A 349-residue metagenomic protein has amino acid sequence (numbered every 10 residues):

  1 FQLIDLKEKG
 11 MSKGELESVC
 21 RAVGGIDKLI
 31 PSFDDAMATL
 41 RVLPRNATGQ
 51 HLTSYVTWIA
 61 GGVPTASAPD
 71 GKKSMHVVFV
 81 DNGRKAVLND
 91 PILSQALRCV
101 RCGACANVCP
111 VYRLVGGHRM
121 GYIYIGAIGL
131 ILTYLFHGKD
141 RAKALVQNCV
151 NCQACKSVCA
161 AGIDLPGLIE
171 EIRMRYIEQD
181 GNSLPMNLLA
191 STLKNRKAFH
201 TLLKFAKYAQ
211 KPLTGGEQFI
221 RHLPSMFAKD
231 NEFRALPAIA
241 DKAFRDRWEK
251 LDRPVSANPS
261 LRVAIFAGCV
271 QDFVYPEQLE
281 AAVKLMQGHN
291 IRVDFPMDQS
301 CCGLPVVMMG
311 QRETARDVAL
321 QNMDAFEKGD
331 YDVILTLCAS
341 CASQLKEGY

Functional and structural regions predicted by a protein language model:
F1-I4, E17-L130: Catalytic cores of enzyme domains
F1-Q2, R262-Y349: Cofactor-cradling patches in redox/metallo enzymes
Q2, G14, C20, D140-A190 (+7 more regions): Soluble, non-transmembrane catalytic domains of enzymes that act on hydrophobic metabolites at membranes
D5-E15: Domain-scale signature associated with acetyltransferase and cell-envelope carbohydrate enzymes
F33-D34, I92, G162, P276-L279: Conserved strand-to-helix beginnings and helix N-cap segments that scaffold or border functional pockets
P64-P69, V87-P91, D230-K250: Flexible inter-domain linker/hinge segments
S67-A96, N107, V111-E217, R221-L223 (+1 more regions): Ferredoxin-type iron-sulfur electron-transfer modules in oxidoreductases and energy-metabolism complexes
L188, T192-A240, G329-Y349: Helix-enriched interaction subdomains in cytosolic or periplasmic regions, typified by TIR/SEFIR signaling/NADase cores
